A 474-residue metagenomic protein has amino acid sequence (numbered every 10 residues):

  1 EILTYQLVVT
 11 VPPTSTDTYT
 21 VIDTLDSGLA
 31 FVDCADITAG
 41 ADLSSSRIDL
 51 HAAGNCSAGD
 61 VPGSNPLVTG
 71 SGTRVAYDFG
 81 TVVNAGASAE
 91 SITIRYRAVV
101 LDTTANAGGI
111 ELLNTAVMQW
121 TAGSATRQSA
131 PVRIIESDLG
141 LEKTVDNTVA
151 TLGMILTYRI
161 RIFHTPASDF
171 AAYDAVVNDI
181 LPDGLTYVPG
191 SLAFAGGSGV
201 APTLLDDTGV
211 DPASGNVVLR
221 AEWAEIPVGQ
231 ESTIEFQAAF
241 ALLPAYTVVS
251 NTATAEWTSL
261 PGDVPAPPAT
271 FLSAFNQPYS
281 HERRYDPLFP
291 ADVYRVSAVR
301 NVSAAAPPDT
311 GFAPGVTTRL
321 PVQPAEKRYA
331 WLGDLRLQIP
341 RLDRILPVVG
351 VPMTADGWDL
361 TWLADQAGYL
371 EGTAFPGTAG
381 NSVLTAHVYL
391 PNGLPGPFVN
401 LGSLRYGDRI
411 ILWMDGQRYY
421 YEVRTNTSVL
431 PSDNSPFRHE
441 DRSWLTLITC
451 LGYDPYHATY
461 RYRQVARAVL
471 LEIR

Functional and structural regions predicted by a protein language model:
E1-A304: Exported/extracytosolic protein signature
A304-Q417, Y421-R474: Solvent-exposed, non-transmembrane regions of membrane-associated and secreted proteins
